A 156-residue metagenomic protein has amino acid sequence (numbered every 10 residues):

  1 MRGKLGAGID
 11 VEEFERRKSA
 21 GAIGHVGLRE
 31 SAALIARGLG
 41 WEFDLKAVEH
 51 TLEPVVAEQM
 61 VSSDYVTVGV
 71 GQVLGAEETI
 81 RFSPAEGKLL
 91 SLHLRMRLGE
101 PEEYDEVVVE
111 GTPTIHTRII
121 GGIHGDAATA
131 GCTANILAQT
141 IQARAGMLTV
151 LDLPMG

Functional and structural regions predicted by a protein language model:
M1-D105, I123, A130, N135: Active-site-lining helix/loop region of Rossmann-like oxidoreductase modules
L98-G156: C-terminal helical cap and adjacent loop that interface with cofactors, partners, or active-site loops
